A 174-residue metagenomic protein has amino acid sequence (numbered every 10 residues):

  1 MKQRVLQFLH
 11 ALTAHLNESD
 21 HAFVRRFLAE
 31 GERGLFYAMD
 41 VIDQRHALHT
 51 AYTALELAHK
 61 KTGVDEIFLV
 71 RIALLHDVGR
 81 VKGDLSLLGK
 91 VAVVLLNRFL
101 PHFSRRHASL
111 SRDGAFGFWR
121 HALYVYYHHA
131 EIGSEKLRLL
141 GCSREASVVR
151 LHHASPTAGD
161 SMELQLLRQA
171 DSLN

Functional and structural regions predicted by a protein language model:
M1-L35, S155-P156, N174: Non-catalytic interface/linker regions that flank or bridge core catalytic/transmembrane domains
R33-N174: Divalent metal-dependent catalytic cores for phosphoryl transfer on phosphate-bearing substrates
